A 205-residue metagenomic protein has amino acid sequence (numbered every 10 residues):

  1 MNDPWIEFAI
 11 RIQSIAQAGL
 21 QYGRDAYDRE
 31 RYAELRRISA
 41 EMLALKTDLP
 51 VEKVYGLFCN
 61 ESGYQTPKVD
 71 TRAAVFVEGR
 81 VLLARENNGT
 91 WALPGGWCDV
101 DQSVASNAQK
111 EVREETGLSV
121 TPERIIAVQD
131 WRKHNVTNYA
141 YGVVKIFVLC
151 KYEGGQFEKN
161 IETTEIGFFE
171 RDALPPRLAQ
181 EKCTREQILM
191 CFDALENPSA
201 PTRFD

Functional and structural regions predicted by a protein language model:
M1-Y32, I38, I161-D205: Nudix hydrolase/Nudix homology domain
A26-R29, A33-R72: Acidic, metal-coordinating catalytic segment for phosphate/diphosphate chemistry, firing primarily on the Nudix
L49-K53, V104, E196-P198: Juxtamembrane/interface motifs at transmembrane-helix termini
Y55-A92, V120, R124: N-terminal strand-loop-strand
P94-G96: Extended, positively charged loop/linker patches that create polyanion-binding surfaces
C98-P122, D130-Q187, L195, R203-D205: Unchanged
